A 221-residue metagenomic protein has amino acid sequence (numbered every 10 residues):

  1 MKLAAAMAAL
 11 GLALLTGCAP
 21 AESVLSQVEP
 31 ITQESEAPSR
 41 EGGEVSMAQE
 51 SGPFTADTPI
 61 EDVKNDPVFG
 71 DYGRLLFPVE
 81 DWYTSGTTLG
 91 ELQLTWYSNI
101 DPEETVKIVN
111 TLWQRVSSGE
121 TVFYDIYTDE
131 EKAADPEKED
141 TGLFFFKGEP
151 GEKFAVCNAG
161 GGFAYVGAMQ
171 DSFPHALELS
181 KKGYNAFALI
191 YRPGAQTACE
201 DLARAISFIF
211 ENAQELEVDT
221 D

Functional and structural regions predicted by a protein language model:
A5, C18-D140: N-terminal targeting or regulatory segments adjacent to alpha/beta-hydrolase or S9 domains
A6-L15: Bacterial N-terminal signal peptides
D135-K147, K153-F154: A short loop-to-beta-strand scaffold at the N-terminal edge of the catalytic core in hydrolase folds
E152-G161: Short beta-strand element of the alpha/beta-hydrolase
G161, I190-G194: Short beta-to-alpha linker loops that shape the active-site pocket of alpha/beta-hydrolase fold enzymes
G162-Y165, A186, F208: Serine-hydrolase catalytic-loop signature spanning alpha/beta hydrolases and amidase-signature enzymes
M169-A186: Short amphipathic alpha-helix adjacent to the substrate-entry channel of hydrolases
F208-D221: Gly/Ser-rich "nucleophile elbow"/oxyanion-hole loop immediately N-terminal to the catalytic nucleophile in hydrolases
